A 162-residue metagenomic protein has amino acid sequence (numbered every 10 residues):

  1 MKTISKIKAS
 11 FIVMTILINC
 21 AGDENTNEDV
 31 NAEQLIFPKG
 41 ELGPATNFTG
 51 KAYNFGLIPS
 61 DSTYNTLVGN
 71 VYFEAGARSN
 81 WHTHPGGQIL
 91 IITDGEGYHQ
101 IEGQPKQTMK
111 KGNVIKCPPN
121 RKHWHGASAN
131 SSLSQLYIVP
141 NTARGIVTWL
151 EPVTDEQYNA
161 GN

Functional and structural regions predicted by a protein language model:
M1-V30: Bacterial Sec-dependent N-terminal signal peptides
A21-N65, T148-N162: A short, N-terminal "cap"/entry segment at the start of jelly-roll beta-barrel domains of the cupin/DSBH fold
N70-E74, T83-H99, I138-P140: Short, conserved beta-strand element in jelly-roll/cupin
W81, H99-Q100, K122-S128: Short beta-strand His + acidic residue motifs that chelate non-heme Fe in jelly-roll/DSBH and cupin folds
G103-N120: Short acidic-glycine-tyrosine-enriched beta hairpin
K111, R121-H123, N130-S132: Extracellular/periplasmic metallocenter environments
N130-T148: A short hydrophobic beta-strand segment most commonly corresponding to one strand of the jelly-roll/cupin
